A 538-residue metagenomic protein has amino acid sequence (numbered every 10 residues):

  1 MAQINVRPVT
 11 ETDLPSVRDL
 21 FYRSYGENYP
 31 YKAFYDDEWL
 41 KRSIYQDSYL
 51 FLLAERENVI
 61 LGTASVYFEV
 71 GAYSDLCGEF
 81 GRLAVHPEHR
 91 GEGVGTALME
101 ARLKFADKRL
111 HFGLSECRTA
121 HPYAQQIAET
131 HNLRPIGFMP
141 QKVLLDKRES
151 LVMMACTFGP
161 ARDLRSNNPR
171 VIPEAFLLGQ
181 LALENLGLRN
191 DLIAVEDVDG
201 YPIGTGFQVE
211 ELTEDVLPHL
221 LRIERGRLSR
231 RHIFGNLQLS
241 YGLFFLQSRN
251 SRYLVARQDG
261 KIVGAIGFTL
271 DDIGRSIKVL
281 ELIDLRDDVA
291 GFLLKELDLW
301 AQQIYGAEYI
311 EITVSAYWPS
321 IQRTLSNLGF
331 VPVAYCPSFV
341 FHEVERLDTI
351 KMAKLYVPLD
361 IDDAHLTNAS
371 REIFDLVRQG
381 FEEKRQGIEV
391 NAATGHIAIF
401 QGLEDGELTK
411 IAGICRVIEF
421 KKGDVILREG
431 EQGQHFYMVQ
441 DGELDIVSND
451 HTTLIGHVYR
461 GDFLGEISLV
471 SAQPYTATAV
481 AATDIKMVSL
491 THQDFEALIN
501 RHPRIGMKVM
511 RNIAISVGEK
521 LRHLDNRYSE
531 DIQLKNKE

Functional and structural regions predicted by a protein language model:
M1-Y35, L53-R56, I60, V152 (+2 more regions): Short amphipathic alpha-helix that is part of the acyltransferase structural core
F21-A84, R225-S276, E281-D284: A conserved beta-strand-loop-helix scaffold within acyl/acetyltransferase catalytic domains
G81-G91, C117-R118, V279-V289, V314-S315 (+2 more regions): A short, internal acetyl-CoA/4′-phosphopantetheine-binding micro-motif in the GNAT/acyltransferase core
V85, G91-K104, T130, D287-A301: Conserved acetyl-CoA-binding loop-helix of GNAT-fold acetyltransferases
A106-R118, Q303-V314: Conserved GNAT acetyl-CoA-binding A-motif
E116, N132-L151, V331-V344: Conserved catalytic-core motifs of GNAT/GCN5-like acyltransferases
N391-N449, V458-R460, L464: Regulatory nucleotide-sensing modules
I455-M510: Cyclic-nucleotide recognition modules
